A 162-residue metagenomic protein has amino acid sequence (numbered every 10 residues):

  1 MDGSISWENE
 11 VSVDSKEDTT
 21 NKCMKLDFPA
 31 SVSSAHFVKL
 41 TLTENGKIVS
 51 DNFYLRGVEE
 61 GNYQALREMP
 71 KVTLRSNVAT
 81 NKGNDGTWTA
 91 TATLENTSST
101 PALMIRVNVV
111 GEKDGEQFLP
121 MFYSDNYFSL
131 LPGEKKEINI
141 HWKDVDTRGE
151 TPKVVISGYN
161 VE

Functional and structural regions predicted by a protein language model:
M1-I5, V11, T97-Q117, I156-N160: Short acidic, flexible loop segments centered on an aromatic residue
M1-T43, G115-V145: Intrinsically disordered, low-complexity Pro/Gly/Ser/Thr-rich segments with frequent PxxP/GP/PP motifs and embedded
L26-E68, L119, E137-E162: Terminal connector regions
H36, W88-A90, L103, K136: Hydrophobic core residues within well-ordered beta-strands of beta-rich domains
L55-T87: Low-complexity, acidic Ser/Thr/Pro/Gly-rich terminal tails and inter-domain linkers that flank the onset of structured
N84-G86, T97, P132, I138: C-terminal structured domain segments across diverse proteins
W88, S124, E150: Exposed loop/turn and edge beta-strand positions of beta-sandwich/beta-sheet ligand-binding modules
A92-S99, D144: Asparagine-centered strand-capping/turn motif at beta-strand->loop junctions
